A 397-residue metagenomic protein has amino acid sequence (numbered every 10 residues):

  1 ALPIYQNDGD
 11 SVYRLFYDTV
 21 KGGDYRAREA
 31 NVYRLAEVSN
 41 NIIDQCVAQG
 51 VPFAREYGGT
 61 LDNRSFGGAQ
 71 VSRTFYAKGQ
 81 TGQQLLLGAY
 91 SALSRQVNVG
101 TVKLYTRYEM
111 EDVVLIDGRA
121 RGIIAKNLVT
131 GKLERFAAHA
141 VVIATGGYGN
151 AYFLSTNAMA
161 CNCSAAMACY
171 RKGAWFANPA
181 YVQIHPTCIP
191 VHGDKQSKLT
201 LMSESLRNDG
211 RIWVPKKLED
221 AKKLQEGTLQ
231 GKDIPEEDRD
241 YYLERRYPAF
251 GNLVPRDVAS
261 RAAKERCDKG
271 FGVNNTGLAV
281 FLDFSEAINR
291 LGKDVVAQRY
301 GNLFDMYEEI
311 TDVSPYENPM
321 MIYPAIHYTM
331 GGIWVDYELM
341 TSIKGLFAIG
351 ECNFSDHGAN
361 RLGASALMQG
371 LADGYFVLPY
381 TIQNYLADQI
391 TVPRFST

Functional and structural regions predicted by a protein language model:
V47-K132, A144, C188-S203: Conserved redox-cofactor binding core of oxidoreductases
L104-R107, E111-R121, A125-K126, Q298-N353: A glycine-rich dinucleotide-binding beta-alpha-beta segment and adjacent secondary-structure elements that constitute
V129, A138-A140, A144-G149, T311 (+1 more regions): Glycine-/small-residue-rich beta->alpha transition segments that form the dinucleotide
V129-A140, T341-G345: Core beta-strand elements of the Rossmann-like FAD/NAD(P) dinucleotide-binding domain in flavoenzyme oxidoreductases
A140-L199, N274, N360-Y380: Glycine-rich loop(s) and the adjacent beta-strand/alpha-helix scaffold that form part
A168, W175-E309, Y380-Q383: An anion/pyrophosphate-binding glycine-rich loop and adjacent beta-alpha core in soluble alpha-beta enzymes
N384-T397: Long, amphipathic alpha-helical stalk/connector segments used for oligomerization, subunit docking, or mechanical
